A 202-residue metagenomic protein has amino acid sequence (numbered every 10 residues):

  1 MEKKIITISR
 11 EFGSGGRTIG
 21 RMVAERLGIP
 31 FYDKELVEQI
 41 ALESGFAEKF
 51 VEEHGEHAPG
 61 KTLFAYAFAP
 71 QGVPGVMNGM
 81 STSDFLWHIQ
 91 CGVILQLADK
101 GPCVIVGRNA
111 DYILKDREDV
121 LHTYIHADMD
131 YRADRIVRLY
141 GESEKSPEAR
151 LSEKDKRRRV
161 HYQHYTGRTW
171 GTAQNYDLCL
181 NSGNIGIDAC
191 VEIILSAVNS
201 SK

Functional and structural regions predicted by a protein language model:
E2-R10, G101: Pre-Walker A (Motif I) flank of P-loop NTPase domains
I8-R21: Glycine-rich phosphate-binding P-loop
P30-A41: Short beta-strand-centered segment that lines the nucleotide-binding/catalytic pocket of NTP-utilizing
A41-P102: ATP-dependent small-molecule kinase phosphotransfer cores that center on conserved nucleotide phosphate-binding segments
K61-A69, S143-D188: Small-molecule kinase domains that catalyze NTP-dependent phosphoryl transfer to phosphate-bearing small molecules
C91, I187-L195: Short, amphipathic alpha-helical "lid/cap" segments that border enzyme active or binding sites
L97, C103, A110-D116: RNA pseudouridine synthases
D116-R138, S143-K154: Conserved phosphate-donor/acceptor-positioning beta-strand/loop module used by diverse small-molecule
